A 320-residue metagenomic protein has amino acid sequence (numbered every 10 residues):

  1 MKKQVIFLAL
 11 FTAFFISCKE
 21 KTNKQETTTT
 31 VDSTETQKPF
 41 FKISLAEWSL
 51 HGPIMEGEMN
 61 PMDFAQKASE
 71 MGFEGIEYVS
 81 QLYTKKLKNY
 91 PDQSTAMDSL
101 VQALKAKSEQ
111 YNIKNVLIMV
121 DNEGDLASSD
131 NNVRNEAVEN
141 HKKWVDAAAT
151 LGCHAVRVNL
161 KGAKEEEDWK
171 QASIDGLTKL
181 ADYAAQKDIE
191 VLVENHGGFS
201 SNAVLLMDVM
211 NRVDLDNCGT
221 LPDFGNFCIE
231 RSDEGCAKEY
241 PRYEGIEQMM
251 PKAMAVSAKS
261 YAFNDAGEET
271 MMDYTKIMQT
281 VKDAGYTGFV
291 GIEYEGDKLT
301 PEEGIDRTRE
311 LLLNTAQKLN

Functional and structural regions predicted by a protein language model:
F14-S17: C-terminal motif of bacterial Sec signal peptides marking the signal peptidase cleavage site
K19-E35: Short, low-complexity, disordered segments immediately C-terminal to signal peptides in bacterial exported proteins
K38, I174-Q279: Acidic/histidine-rich catalytic cores of soluble enzymes
F41-E47, I76-Y78, N115-V120, V156-V158 (+4 more regions): Hydrophobic faces of well-ordered beta-strands that scaffold small-molecule active sites in alpha/beta enzyme cores
M55-A68, R134-D146, K238-I246, Y274-I277: Short, acidic/polar
N60-Q81, L151-G152: Catalytic domains of carbohydrate-active enzymes, especially glycoside hydrolases
E77-K105, K161-E165: Glycine-rich, proline-tolerant flexible connector loops at the mouths of alpha/beta enzymes
V101-P222, E302: Active-site acidic/histidine proton-transfer and metal-coordination neighborhood in alpha/beta enzyme cores
